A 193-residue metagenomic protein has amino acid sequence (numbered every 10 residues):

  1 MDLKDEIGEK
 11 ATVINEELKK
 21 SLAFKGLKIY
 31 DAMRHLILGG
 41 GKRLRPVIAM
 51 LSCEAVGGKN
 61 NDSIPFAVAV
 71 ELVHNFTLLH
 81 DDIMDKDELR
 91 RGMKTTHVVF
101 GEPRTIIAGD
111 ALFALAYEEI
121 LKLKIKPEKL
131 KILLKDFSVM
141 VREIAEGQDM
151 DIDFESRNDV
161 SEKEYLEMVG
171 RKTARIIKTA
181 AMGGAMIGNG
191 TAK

Functional and structural regions predicted by a protein language model:
M1-K20: N-terminal amphipathic/basic leader segments beginning at the initiator methionine
K19, A23-K193: Mg2+-dependent prenyl diphosphate-binding active-site environment of isoprenoid biosynthetic enzymes
